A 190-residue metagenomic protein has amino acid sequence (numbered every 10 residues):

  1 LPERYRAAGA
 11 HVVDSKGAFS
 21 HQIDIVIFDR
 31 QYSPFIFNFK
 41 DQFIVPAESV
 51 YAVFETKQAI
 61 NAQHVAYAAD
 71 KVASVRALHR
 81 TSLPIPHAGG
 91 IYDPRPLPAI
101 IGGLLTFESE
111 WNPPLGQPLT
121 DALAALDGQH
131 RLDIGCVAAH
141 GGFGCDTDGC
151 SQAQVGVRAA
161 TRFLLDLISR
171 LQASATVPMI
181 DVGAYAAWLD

Functional and structural regions predicted by a protein language model:
L1-Q22, I27-D190: Intrinsically disordered, low-complexity Ser/Thr/Pro/Gly-rich regulatory segments
